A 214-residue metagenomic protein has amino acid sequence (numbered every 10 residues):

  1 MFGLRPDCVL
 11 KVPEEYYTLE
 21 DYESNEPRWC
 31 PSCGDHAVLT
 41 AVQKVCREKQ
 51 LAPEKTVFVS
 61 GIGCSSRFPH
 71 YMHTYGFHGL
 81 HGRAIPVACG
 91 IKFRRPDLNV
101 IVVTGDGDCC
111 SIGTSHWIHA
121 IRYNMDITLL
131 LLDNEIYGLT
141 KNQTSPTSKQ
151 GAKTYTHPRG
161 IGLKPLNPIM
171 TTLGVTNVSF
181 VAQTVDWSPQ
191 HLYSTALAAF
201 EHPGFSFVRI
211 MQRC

Functional and structural regions predicted by a protein language model:
M1-Y17: Short, charged low-complexity linear segments at domain edges
G3-D7, L192-C214: Glycine/aspartate-rich loop-and-adjacent alpha/beta segment that forms the canonical ThDP
P13, L19-L80: Active-site diphosphate/adenylate-binding microenvironment
N25, A52-T56, R94-V100, R122-I127 (+3 more regions): Short coil/turn connectors at secondary-structure junctions
W29-P31, V102-T104, S179-V185, F207: Short catalytic-loop micro-motif centered on adjacent basic/acidic residues
G34-A41, P53, G82, P86 (+4 more regions): Conserved active-site and cofactor/substrate-binding residues in soluble primary-metabolism enzymes
I62-G138: Thiamine diphosphate
D97, T144-E201: Conserved thiamine diphosphate
